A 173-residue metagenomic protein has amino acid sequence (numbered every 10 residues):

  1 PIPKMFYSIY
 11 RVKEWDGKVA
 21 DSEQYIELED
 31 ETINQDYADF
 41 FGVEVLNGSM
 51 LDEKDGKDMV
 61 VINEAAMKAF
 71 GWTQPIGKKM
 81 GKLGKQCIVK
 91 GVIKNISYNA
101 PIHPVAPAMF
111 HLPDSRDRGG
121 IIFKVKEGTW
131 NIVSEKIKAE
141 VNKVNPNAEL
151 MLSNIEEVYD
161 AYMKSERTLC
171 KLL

Functional and structural regions predicted by a protein language model:
P1-K68, T73, L83-K85: Structured, solvent-exposed hinge/loop segments at the ends of secondary-structure elements
I2, C170-L173: Short, intrinsically disordered, charge-balanced linker/junction segments flanking boundaries in proteins
E64-K68, G84-C170: "Rare, low-scoring activations can occur in soluble or secreted enzymes where short amphipathic helices or signal
G77-K78: A glycine-biased structural micro-motif
